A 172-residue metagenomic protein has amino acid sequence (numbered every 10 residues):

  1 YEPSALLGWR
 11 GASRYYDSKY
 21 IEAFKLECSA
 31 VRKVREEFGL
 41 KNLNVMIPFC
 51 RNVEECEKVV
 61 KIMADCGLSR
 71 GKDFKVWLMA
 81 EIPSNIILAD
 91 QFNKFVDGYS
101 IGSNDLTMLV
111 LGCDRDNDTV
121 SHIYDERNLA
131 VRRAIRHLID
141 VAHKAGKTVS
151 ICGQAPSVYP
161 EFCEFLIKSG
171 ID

Functional and structural regions predicted by a protein language model:
Y1-D172: Conserved alpha/beta-domain cores
